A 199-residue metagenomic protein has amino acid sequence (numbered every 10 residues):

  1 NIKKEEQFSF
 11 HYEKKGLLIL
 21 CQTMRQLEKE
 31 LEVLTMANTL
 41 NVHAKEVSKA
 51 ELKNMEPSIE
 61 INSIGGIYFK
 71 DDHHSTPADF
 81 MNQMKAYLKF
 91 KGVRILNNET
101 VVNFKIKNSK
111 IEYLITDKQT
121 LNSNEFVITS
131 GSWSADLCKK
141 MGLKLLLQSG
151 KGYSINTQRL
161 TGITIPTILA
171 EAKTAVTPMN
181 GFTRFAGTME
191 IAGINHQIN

Functional and structural regions predicted by a protein language model:
N1, H11, V101-I111, Q119-N199: Active-site substrate-recognition segment that forms the wall of the catalytic cavity or substrate channel
N1-S48: Dinucleotide-binding Rossmann-like beta1-alpha1 core, especially the glycine-rich loop that anchors the ADP
L17-I19, G66-Y68, S154: Short aromatic/hydrophobic contact patches that present stacked aromatics for nucleic-acid/ligand binding
I19-C21, I115, N156: Short, well-ordered beta-strand micro-motif
E28-L40, I59-E125: Helical element adjacent to the flavin cofactor pocket in flavoenzyme catalytic cores
H43-K45, R94, K144: Conserved beta-strand segments of alpha/beta enzyme cores
K45-S48, L96-N97, I128: General beta-strand structural signal in soluble alpha/beta enzymes
